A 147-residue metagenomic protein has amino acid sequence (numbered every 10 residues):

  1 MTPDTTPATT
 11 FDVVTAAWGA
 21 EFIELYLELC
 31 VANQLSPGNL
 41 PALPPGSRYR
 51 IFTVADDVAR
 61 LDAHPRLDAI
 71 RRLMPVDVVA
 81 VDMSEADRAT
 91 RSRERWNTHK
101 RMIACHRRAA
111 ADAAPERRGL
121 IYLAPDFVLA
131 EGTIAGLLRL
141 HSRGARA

Functional and structural regions predicted by a protein language model:
T2-D12: A short, charged/proline- and glycine-enriched loop that marks the coil->beta-strand transition at the N-terminal
T10-T15, Q34, R48-T53: Hydrophobic targeting segments
E21-L40: Short, well-formed alpha-helical segments that are part of the catalytic scaffolds of diverse glycosyltransferases
I23-L29, R60-L67, C105-H106, E131-G136: A short acidic (Asp/Glu
S36-G46, D112-A113: Alpha-helix termini
V54-R118: Active-site-proximal specificity loops/subdomain of glycosyltransferases
P115-A130: Short beta-strand-to-loop acidic/aromatic patch adjacent to the donor-nucleotide binding site
A130-A147: Conserved donor-nucleotide/metal-binding helix-loop-beta segment in metal-dependent transferases, i.e., the alpha-helix
